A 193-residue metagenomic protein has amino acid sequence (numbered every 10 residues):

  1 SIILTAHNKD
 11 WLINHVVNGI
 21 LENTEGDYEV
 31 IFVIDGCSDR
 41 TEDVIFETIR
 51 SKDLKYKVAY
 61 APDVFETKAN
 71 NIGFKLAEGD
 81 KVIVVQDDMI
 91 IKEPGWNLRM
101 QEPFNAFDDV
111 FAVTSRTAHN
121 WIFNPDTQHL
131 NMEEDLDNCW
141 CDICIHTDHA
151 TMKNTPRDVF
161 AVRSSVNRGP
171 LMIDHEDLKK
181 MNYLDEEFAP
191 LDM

Functional and structural regions predicted by a protein language model:
N18-D27: Short, acidic, metal-binding catalytic loop of nucleotide-sugar glycosyltransferases
D27-C37, A59-P62: Short beta-strand/loop segment that forms part of the nucleotide-sugar
I34-D43, I90: A conserved acidic beta->alpha catalytic loop
A61-A77: Glycine-rich, basic loop-to-helix element that forms the pyrophosphate-binding segment of sugar-nucleotide handling
T67-K68, C141-D142, T147-I173: A recurrent flexible, glycine/aromatic-enriched loop bordering the glycosyltransferase active site that acts as
V82: Short aromatic/hydrophobic "clamp" motif used to bind/position activated sugar donors
I90, S164-R168, K179-M193: Donor nucleotide-sugar recognition loop
P94-C141: Conserved donor NDP-sugar-binding/catalytic core segment of glycosyltransferases
